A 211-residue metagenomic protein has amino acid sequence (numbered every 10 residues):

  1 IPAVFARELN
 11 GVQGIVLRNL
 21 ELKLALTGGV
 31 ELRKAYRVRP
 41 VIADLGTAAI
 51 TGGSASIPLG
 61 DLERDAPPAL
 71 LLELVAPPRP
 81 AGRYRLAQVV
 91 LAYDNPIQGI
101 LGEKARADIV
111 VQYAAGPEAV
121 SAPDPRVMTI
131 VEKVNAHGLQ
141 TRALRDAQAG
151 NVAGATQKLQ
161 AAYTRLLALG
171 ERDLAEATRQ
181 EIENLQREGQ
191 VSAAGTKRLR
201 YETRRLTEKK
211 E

Functional and structural regions predicted by a protein language model:
I1-I97: Acidic, polar loop-rich interaction surfaces within structured domains
L74-E211: Long, acidic serine/threonine- and proline-rich intrinsically disordered regions
